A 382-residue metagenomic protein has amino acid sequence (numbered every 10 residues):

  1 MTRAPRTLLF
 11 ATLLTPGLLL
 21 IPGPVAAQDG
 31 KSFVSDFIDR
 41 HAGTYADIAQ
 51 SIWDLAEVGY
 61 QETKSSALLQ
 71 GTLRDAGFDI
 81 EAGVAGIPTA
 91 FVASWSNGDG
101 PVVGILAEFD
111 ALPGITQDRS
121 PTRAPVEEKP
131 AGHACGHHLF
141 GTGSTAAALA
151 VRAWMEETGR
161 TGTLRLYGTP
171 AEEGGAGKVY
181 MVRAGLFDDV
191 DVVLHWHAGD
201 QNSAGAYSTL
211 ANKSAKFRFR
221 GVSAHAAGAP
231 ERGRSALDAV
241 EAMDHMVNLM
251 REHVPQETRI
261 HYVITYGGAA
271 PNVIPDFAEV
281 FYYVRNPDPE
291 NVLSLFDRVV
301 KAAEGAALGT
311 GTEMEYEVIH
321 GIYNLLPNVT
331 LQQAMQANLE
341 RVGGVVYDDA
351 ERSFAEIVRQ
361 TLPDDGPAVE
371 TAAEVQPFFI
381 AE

Functional and structural regions predicted by a protein language model:
M1-R6: N-terminal secretory signal peptides that target proteins for export/translocation
L9-P22: Bacterial N-terminal signal peptides
Q28-D29, E241-E382: Metal-dependent amide/peptide-bond hydrolase catalytic core, centered on the "pita-bread" metallohydrolase fold
Q28-H133, H138, T142-T163: Acidic/His- and Gly-rich active-site-bordering loop/insert found across diverse amide/peptide-bond hydrolases
G30, T44, I48, Q61 (+17 more regions): General structural feature for long, well-ordered alpha-helical segments within catalytic domains of soluble enzymes
E57-V58, Y167-A171, I319-N324: Conserved short loop/turn motifs at secondary-structure junctions
E81, V102-L106, R165-G168, V192-H195 (+3 more regions): Structural recognition of the beta-strand scaffold that forms the well-ordered cores of secreted hydrolase catalytic
A124-G132, H138-L139, M155-P275, R285: Histidine/acidic-residue-rich, glycine-tolerant segments that coordinate divalent metal ions
